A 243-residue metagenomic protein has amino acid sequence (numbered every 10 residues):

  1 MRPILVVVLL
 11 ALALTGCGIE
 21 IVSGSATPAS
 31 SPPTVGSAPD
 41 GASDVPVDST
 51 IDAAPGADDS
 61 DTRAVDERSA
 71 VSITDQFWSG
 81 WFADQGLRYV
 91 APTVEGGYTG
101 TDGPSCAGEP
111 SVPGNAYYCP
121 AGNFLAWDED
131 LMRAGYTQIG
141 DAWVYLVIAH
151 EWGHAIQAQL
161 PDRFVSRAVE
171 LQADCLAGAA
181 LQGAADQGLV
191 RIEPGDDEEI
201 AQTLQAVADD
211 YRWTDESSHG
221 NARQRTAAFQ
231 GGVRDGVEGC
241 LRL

Functional and structural regions predicted by a protein language model:
M1-T15: Sec-dependent bacterial lipoprotein signal peptides
V7-L9, G18-V45: Short, low-complexity, disordered segments immediately C-terminal to signal peptides in bacterial exported proteins
V22-T27, Y98-A126: Catalytic zinc-binding patch centered on the HExxH motif and its immediate surroundings that defines zinc-dependent
G56, A70, Q85-C106, P194-E199: Acidic helix-start/capping segments at beta-turn-to-alpha-helix junctions
S79, A168-G183: An active-site-proximal "capping" alpha-helix that borders the catalytic cofactor pocket
E129-L146, P161-R167: Short pre-active-site segment immediately N-terminal to the catalytic Zn-binding motif
W152-R167, A180-A185: Catalytic Zn2+-binding segment of zinc metalloproteases
D186-L243: Long, well-structured alpha-helical subdomains associated with metal-dependent extracellular/ecto-lumenal hydrolases
